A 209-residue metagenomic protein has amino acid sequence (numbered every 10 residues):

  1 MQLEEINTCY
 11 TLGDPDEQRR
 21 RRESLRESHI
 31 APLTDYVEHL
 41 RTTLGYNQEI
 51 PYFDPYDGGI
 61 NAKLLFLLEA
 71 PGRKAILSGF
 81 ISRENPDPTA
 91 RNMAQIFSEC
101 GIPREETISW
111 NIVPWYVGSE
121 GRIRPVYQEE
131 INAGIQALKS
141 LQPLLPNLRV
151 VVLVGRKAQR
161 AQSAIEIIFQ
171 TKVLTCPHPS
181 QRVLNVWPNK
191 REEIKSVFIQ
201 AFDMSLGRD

Functional and structural regions predicted by a protein language model:
M1-Q2, D209: Basic/polar N-terminal segments that are highly enriched at the extreme N-terminus, encompassing both cleavable
Q2-P177, Q181-L184, V197: A polyanion-binding, active-site-adjacent surface
V186-N189: Beta-strand-rich globular domains of non-transmembrane regions
E192-R208: A polyampholytic, Gly/Pro-enriched intrinsically disordered region
